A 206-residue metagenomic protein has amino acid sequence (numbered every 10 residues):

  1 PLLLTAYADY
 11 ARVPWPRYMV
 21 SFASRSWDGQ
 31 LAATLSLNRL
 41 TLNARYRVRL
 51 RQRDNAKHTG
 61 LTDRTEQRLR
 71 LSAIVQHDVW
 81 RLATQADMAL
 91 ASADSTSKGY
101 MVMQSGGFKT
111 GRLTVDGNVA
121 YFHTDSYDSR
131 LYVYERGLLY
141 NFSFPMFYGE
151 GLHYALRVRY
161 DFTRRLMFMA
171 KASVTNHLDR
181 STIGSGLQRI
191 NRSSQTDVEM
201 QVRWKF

Functional and structural regions predicted by a protein language model:
P1-F206: Exposed, low-structure sequence patches enriched in small/polar residues
